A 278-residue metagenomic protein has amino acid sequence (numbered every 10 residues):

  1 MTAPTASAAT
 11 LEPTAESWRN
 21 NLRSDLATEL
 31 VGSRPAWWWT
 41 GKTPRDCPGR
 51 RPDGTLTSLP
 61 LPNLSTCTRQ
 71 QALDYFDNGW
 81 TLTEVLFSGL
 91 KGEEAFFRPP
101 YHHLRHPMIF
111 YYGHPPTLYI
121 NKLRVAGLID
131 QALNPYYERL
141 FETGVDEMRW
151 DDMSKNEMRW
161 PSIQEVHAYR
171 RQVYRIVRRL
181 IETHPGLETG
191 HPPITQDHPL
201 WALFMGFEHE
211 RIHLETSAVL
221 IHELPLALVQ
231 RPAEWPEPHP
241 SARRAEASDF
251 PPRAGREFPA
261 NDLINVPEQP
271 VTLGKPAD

Functional and structural regions predicted by a protein language model:
P4-T5: Mature, function-bearing regions of proteins
A8-L104: N-terminal regions that are enriched for targeting/export leaders and immediately downstream pro/stem segments
W18, R34, L64, Q71-N78 (+10 more regions): Extended beta-strand/loop cores of jelly-roll/beta-sandwich
H209: Active-site region of glycoside hydrolase catalytic domains
